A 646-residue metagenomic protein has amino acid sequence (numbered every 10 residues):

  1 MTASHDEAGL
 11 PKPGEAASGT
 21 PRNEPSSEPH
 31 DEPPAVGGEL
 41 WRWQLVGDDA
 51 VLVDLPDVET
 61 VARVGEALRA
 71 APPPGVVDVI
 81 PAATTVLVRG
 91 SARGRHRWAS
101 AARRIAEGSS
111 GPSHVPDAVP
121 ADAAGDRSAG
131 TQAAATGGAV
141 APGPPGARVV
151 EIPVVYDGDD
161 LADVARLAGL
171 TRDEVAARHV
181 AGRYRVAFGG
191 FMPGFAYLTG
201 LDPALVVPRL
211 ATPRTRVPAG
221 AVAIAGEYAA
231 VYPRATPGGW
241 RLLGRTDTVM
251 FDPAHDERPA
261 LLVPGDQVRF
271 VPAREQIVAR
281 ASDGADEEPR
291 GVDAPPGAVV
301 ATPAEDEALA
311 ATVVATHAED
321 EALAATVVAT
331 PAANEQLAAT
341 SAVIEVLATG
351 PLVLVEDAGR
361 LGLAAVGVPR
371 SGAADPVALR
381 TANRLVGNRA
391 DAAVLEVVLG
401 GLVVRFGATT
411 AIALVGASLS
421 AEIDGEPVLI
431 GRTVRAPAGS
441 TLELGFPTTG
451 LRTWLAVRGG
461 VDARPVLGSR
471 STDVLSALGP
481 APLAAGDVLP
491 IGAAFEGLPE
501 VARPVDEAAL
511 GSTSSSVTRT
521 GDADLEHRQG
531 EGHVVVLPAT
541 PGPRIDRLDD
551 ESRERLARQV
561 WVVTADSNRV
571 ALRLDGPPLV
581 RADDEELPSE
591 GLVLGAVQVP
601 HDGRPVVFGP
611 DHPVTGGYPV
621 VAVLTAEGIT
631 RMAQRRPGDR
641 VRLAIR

Functional and structural regions predicted by a protein language model:
T2-G14, T20, E24, E28-R646: Conserved "landmark" site that anchors the functional core of diverse proteins
